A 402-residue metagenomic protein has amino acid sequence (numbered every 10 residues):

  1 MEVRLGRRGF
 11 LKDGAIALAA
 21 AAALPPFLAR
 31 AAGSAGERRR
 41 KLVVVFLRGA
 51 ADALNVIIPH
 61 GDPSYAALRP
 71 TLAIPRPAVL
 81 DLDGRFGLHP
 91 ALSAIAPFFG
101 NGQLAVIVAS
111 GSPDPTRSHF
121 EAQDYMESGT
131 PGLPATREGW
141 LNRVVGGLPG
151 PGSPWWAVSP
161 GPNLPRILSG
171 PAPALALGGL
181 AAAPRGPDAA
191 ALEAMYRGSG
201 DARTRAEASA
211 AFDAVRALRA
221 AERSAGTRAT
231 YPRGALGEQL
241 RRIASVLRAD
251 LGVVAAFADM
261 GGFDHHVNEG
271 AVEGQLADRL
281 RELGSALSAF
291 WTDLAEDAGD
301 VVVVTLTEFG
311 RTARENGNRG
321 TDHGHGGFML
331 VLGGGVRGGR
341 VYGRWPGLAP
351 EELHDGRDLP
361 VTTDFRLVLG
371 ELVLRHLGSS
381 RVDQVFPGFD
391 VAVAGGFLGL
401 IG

Functional and structural regions predicted by a protein language model:
M1-E296, F328-G402: Feature for exported/extracytoplasmic and membrane-associated proteins, marking the mature portion
L287, W291-N318: Metal-dependent active-site segment of extracytoplasmic phospho-/sulfohydrolases and closely related
F309-R340: Histidine-centered active-site microenvironments of extracellular/periplasmic hydrolases and transferases
